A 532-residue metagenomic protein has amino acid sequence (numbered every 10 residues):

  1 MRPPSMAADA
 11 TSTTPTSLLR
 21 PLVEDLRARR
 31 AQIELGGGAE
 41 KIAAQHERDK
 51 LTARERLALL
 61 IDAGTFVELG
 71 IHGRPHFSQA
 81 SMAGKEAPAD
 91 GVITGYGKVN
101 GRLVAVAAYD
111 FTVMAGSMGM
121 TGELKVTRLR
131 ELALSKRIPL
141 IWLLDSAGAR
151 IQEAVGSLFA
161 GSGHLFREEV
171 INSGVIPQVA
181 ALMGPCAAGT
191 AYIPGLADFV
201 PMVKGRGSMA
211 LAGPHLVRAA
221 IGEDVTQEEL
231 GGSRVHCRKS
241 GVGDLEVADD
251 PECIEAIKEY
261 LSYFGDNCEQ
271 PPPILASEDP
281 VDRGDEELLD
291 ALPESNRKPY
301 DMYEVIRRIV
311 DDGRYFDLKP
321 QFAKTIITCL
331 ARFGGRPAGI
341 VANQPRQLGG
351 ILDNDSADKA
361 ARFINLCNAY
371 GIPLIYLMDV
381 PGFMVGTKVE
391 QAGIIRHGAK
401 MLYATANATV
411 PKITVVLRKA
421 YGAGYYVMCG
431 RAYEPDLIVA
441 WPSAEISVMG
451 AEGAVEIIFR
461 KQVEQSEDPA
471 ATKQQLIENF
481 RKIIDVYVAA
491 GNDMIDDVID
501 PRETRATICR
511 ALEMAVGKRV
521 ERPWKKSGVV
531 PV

Functional and structural regions predicted by a protein language model:
R2-V532: Ligand-binding clefts of soluble mixed alpha/beta catalytic domains
